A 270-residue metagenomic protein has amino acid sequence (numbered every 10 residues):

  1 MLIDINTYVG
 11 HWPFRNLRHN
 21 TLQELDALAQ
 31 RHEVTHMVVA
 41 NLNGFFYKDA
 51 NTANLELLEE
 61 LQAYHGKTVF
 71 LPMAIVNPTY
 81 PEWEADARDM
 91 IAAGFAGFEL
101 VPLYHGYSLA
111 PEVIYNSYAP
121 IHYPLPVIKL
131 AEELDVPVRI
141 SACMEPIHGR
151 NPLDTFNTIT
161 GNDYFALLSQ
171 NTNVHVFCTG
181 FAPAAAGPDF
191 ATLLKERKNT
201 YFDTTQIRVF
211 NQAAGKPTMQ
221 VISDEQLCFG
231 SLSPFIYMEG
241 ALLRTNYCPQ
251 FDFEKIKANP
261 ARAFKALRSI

Functional and structural regions predicted by a protein language model:
M1-Y8, P13-F14, H19-H36, R88 (+3 more regions): Mid-to-C-terminal alpha-helical segments outside catalytic/metal-binding sites
I3-T7, M37-A40, F70-A74, F98-L100 (+4 more regions): Hydrophobic faces of well-ordered beta-strands that scaffold small-molecule active sites in alpha/beta enzyme cores
T7-Y8, W12, E24-F46, V69-I75 (+2 more regions): Divalent metal-dependent hydrolysis catalytic cores, especially in the metallo-beta-lactamase
G10-W12, G44-Y47, P78-E82, H105-Y107 (+4 more regions): Active-site environment of divalent metal-dependent phosphoester hydrolases
W12, R31-V38, G94, V101 (+4 more regions): Active-site gating loops and adjacent loop-to-helix segments of metal-dependent hydrolytic enzymes
L22-D26, N54-L61, A87, P124 (+4 more regions): Generic structural signal for well-ordered alpha-helices, preferentially at hydrophobic/aromatic core positions
N51-P146: Active-site gating/metal-coordination segments in enzymes
E112-C228: Catalytic pocket-lining loop regions of alpha/beta-barrel enzymes, especially the amidohydrolase/enolase/GH5 lineages
